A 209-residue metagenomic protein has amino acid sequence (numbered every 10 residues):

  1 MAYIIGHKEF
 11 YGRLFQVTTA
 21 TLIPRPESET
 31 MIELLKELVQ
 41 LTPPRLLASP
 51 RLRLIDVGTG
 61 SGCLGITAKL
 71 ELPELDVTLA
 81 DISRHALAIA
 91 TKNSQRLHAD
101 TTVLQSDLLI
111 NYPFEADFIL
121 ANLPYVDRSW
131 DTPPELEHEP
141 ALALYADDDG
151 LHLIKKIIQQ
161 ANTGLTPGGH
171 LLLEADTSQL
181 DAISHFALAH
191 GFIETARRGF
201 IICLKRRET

Functional and structural regions predicted by a protein language model:
M1-L38: Conserved AdoMet
T18, L104-S106, R197: Conserved beta-strand termini and adjacent loop/short-helix elements that scaffold enzyme active sites in alpha/beta
I23, R84-H85, D127, H152 (+1 more regions): Short alpha-helical
P24, G60, G150: Short glycine/threonine-rich catalytic loop with a Thr-x-Gly-x-Asp
T30-T132: Conserved SAM/SAH cofactor-binding pocket of Class I
L41-T42, R206-T209: Generic C-terminal helix-cap and adjacent flexible tail
L123-L153: Mobile active-site "lid"/loop adjacent to the S-adenosyl-L-methionine
D149-R206: Conserved Class I SAM-dependent methyltransferase catalytic core
